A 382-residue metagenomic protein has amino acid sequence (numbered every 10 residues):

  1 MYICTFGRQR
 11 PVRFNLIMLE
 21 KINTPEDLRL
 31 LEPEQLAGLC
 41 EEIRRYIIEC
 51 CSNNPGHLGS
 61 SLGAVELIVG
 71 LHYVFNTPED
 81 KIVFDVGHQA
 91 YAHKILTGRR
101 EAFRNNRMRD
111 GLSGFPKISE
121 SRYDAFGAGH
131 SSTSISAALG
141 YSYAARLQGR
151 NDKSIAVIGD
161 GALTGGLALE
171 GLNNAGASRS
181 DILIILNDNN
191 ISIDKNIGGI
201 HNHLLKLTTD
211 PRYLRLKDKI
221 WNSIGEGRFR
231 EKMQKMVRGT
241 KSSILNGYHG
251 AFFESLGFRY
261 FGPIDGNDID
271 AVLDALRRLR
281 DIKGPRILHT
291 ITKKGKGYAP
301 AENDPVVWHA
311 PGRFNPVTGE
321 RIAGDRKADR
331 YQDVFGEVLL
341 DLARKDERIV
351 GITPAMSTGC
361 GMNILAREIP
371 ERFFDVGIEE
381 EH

Functional and structural regions predicted by a protein language model:
N15-T97, E254-L273, R286-T290: N-terminal amphipathic, basic-rich helices that act as targeting or association modules
L30, N190-F335: Long, well-ordered, tryptophan-enriched scaffold segments
L58-S178, Y331, L342, E347-M356 (+1 more regions): Cofactor-binding active-site loop characterized by glycine-rich and histidine/acidic residues
K81, T292-H382: Non-catalytic terminal/interface segments that mediate subunit docking, oligomerization, and allosteric communication
D85-V86, V157-I158, L183-N187, H289-K294: Short beta-strand segments
A92-G98, L163-L172, D194-G199, L205 (+3 more regions): Short acidic, glycine/serine/threonine-rich loops at helix termini
R122-D124, A128-R238, S242: Active-site cavity-forming subdomains of large catalytic enzyme subunits
